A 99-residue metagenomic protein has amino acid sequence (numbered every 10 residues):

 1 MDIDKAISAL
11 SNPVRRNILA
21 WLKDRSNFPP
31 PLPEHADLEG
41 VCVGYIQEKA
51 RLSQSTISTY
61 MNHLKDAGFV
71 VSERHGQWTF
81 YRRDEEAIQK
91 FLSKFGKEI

Functional and structural regions predicted by a protein language model:
M1-I7: Short, Lys/Arg-enriched N-terminal segment that forms or immediately precedes the first helix of a structured domain
S8, V14-S53, T79-E86: N-terminal helix-turn-helix DNA-binding core of bacterial DNA-binding proteins
M61-N62: Short, hydrophobic-biased segments on the C-terminal half of alpha helices that form "recognition helices"
K65-H75, R82: Beta-hairpin "wing" of winged helix-turn-helix
A87-F91: Short, charged/polar, Gly/Pro-enriched secondary-structure boundary elements
K94-F95: Residue-level signal for well-ordered alpha-helical positions
